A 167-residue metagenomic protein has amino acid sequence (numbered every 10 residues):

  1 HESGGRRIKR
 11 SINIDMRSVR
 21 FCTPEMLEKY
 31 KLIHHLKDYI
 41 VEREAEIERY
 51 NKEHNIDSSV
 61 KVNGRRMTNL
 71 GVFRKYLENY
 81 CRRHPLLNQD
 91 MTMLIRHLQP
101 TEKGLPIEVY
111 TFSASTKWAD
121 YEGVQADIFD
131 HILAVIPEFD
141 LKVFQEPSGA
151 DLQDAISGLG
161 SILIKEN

Functional and structural regions predicted by a protein language model:
H1-N167: Structured, soluble regulatory/oligomerization domains located on the cytosolic or IMS-facing side of membrane proteins
